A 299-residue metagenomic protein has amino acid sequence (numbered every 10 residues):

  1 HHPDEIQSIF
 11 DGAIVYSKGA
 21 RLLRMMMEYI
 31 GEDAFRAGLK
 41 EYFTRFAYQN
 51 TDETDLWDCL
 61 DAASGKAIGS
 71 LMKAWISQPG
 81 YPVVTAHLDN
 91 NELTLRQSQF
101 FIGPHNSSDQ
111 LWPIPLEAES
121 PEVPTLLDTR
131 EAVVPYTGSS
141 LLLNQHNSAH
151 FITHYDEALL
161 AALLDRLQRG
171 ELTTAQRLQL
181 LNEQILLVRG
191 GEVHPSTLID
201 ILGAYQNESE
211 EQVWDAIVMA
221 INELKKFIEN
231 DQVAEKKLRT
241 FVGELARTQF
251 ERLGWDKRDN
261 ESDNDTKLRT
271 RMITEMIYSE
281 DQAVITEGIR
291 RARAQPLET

Functional and structural regions predicted by a protein language model:
H1-Q7, G12-I14, G19-T299: Non-catalytic accessory/interaction domains
